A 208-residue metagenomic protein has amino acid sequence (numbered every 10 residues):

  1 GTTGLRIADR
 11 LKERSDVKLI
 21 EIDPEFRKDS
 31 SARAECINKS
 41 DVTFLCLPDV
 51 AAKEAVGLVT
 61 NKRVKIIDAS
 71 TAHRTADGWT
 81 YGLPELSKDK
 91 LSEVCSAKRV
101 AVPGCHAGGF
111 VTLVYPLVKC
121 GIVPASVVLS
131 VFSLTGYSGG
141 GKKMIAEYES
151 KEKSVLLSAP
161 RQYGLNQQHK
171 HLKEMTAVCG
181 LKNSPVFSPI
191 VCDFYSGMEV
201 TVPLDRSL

Functional and structural regions predicted by a protein language model:
G1-Y163: N-terminal Rossmann-like NAD(P) cofactor-binding subdomain of oxidoreductases, focused on the glycine-rich
G140-L208: Charged docking surfaces used in two-component/phosphorelay signaling
